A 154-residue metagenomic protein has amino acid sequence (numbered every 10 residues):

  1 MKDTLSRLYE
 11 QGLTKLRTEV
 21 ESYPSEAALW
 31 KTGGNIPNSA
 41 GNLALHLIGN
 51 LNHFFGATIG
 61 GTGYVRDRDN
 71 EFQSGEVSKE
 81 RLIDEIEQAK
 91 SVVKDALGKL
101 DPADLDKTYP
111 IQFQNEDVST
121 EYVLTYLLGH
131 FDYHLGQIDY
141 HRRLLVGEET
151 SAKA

Functional and structural regions predicted by a protein language model:
K2-K15, E19, Y23: N-terminal leader/capping segments at the start of a protein or of a new domain
S6-E10, A27-N70, I111-A154: Short, contiguous alpha-helical
Q11, K15, H46, E85-Q88 (+1 more regions): Charged, amphipathic alpha-helical oligomerization/scaffolding segments
K15, V92-D95, Y133, Y140: Residues on one face of amphipathic alpha-helical coiled coils
S22-L29, L97-D106, R143-E148: Surface-exposed helix-capping loop/turn segments at secondary-structure junctions
S74-P110, S119-F131: Acidic/histidine-rich alpha-helical segments that form the ligand environment of transition-metal centers
